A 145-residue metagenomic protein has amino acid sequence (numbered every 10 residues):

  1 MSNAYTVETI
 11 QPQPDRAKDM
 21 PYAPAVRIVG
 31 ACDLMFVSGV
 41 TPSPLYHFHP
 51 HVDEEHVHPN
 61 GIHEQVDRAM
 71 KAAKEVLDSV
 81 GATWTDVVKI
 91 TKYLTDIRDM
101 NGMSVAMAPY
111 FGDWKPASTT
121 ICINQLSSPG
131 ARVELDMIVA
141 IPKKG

Functional and structural regions predicted by a protein language model:
M1-V88, L94-G145: N-terminal presequence-like segments and the immediate start of the first folded domain
